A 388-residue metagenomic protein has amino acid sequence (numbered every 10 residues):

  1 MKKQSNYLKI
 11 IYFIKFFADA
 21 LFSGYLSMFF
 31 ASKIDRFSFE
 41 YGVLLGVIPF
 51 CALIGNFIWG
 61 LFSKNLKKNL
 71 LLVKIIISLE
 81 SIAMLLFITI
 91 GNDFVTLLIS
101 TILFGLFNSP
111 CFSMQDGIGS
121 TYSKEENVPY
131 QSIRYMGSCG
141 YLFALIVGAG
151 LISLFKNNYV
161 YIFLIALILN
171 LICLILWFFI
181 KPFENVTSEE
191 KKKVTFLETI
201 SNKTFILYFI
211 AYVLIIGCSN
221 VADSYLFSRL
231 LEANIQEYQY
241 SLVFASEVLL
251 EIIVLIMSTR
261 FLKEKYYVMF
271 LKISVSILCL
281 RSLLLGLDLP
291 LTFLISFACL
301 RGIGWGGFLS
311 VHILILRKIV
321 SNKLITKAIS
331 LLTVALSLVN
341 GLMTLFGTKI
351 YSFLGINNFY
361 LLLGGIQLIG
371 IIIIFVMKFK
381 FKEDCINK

Functional and structural regions predicted by a protein language model:
M1-K2, I180-I210: Juxtamembrane intracellular "pre-TM" segments in multi-pass secondary transporters
K2-P49, T204-V243, L309: Helix-loop boundary and gating motifs at the non-cytosolic
F13, F94-C111, V213, F293-G307: Hydrophobic core of transmembrane alpha-helices in multi-pass small-molecule transporters, especially MFS/SLC-type
G55-K68, I152-S153, V254-Y266, Y351: Helix-to-loop junctions at the C-terminal end of transmembrane segments in multipass secondary transporters
L71-L85, M269-L284: Structural signature of the two symmetry-related core transmembrane helices
S109-K124, G307-V320: Intracellular juxtamembrane helix-capping segments at the cytosolic ends of symmetry-related transmembrane helices
V160-F178, F359-K378: Symmetry-related core transmembrane helices of the 12-TM Major Facilitator Superfamily/SLC fold
T326-F353: A late C-terminal transmembrane helix in Major Facilitator Superfamily
